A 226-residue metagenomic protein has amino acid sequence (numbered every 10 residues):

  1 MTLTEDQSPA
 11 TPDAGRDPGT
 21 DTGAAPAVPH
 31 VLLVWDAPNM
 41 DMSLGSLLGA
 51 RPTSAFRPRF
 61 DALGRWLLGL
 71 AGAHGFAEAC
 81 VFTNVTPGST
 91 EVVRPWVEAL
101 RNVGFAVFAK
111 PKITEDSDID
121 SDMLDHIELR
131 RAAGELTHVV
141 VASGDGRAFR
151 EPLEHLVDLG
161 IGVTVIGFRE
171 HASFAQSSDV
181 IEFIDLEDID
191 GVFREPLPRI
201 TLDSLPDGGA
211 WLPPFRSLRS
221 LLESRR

Functional and structural regions predicted by a protein language model:
M1-T22, L205-R226: Actinobacteria-biased recognition of intrinsically disordered, low-complexity terminal regions
T2-S121: Domain-level signal for Mg2+-assisted phosphodiester chemistry and nucleotide/NA-binding surfaces in nucleic-acid
E91-R225: Nuclease catalytic cores that cleave nucleic-acid phosphodiester bonds, predominantly acidic two-metal-ion
